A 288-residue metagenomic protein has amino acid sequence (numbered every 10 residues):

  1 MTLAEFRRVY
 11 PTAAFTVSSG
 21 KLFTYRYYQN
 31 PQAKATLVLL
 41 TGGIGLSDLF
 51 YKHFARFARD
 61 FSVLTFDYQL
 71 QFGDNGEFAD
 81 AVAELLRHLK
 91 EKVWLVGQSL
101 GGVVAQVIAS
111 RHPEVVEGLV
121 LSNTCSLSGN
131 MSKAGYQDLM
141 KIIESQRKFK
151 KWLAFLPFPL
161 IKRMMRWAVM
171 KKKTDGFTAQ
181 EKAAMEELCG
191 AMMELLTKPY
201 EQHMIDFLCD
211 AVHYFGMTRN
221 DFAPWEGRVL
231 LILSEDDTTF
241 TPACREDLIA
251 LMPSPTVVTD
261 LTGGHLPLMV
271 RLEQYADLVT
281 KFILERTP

Functional and structural regions predicted by a protein language model:
G20-F72: Conserved HGGG/HGGXW glycine-rich cap/lid loop of the alpha/beta-hydrolase fold
K52, L64-V96: Active-site loop/oxyanion-hole signature of alpha/beta-hydrolase fold enzymes
G97-G101, A105: Gly/Ala-rich beta-loop-alpha elbow adjacent to hydrolase catalytic centers
L119-F155: Flexible "cap/lid" loop of the alpha/beta hydrolase fold
N130-M131, F155-F222: Conserved alpha/beta-hydrolase catalytic His-Asp/Glu region
W225, L231-L233: Short beta-strand/loop motif that positions the catalytic acidic residue of the alpha/beta-hydrolase fold
T238-C244: Conserved alpha/beta-hydrolase "acid-adjacent" motif
T239, G263-A276: Catalytic histidine-centered segment of alpha/beta-hydrolase-like enzymes
